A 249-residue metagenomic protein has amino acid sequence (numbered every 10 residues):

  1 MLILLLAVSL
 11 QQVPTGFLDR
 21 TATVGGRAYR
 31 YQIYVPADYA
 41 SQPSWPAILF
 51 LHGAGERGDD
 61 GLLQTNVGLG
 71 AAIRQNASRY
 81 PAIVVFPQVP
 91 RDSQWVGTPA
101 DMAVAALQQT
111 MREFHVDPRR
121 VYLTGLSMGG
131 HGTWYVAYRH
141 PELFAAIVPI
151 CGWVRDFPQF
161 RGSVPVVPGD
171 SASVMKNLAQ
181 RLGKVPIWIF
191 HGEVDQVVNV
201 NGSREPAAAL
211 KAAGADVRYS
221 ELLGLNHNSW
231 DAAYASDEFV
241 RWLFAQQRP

Functional and structural regions predicted by a protein language model:
M1-S9: Sec-dependent N-terminal signal peptides
V8-A47, T124-L126, V167-D170, R204-A208 (+3 more regions): A domain-start/cap signature at the N-terminus of enzymes
Q32, A47-L51, I83-Q88, R120-T124 (+4 more regions): Structural recognition of the beta-strand scaffold that forms the well-ordered cores of secreted hydrolase catalytic
D38-P43, D92-M128, P141-L143: Gly/Ser-rich "nucleophile elbow"/oxyanion-hole loop immediately N-terminal to the catalytic nucleophile in hydrolases
Y39, G53-R57, P90-Q94, S127-H131 (+3 more regions): Solvent-exposed loop/turn segments at secondary-structure junctions within structured extracellular/periplasmic domains
A47, L51-A106: Active-site machinery of serine-nucleophile hydrolases
G132-V136: Hydrolases whose catalytic domains are alpha/beta-hydrolase-1, hotdog thioesterase, or metallo-beta-lactamase-like
A146, C151-D237: The feature captures the conserved acid-bearing segment of alpha/beta-hydrolase catalytic domains
